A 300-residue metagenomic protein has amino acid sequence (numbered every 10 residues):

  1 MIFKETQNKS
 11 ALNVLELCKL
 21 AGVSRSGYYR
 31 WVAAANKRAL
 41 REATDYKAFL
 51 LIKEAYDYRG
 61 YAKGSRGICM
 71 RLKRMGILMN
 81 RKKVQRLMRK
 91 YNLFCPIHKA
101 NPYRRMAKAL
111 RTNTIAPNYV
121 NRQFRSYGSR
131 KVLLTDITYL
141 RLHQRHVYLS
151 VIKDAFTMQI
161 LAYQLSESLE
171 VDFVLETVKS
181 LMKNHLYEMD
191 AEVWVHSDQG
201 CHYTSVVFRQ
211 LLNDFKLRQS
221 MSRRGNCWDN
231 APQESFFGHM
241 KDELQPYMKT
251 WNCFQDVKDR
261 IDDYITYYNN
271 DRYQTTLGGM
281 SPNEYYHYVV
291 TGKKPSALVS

Functional and structural regions predicted by a protein language model:
M1, F49-K53, R66, L175 (+3 more regions): Generic alpha-helical structural signal
M1-A11, F49, K53-Y58: Short, amphipathic alpha-helical "recognition" segments used to contact nucleic acids or chromatin
L12-N13, K63, M79, N252: Residue-level signal for the short linker/turn that defines the boundary of a DNA-recognition helix
V14-L20, I68: Short alpha-helical "recognition helix" segments of helix-turn-helix
G27-G128, N226, N283-T291: Basic, flexible linker segments flanking DNA-binding modules in nucleic acid-interacting mobile-element proteins
I77-R81, Y91-I97, A109-V151, A155-R260: RNase H-like DDE/DDD metal-dependent nuclease/strand-transfer catalytic core used by mobile genetic elements
N213-L217, H239-S300: C-terminal domain-tail junction helix/linker
